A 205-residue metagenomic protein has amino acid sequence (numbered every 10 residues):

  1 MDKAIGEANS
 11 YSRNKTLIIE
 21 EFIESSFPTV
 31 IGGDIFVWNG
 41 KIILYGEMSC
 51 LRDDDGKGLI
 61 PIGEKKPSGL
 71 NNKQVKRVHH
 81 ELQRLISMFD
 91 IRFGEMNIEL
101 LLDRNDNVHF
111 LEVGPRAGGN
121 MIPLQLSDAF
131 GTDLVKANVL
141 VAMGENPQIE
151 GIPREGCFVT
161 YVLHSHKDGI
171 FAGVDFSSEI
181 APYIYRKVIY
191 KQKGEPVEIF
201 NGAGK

Functional and structural regions predicted by a protein language model:
M1-F27, G58-G63, Q83-M88: Conserved ATP-binding module of the ATP-grasp superfamily
I31-G33, Y45, M96-I98, L111 (+1 more regions): Change "...and in nucleic-acid phosphodiester-cleaving endonucleases..." to "...and in nucleic-acid processing enzymes
I35, N107-R116: A short beta-strand motif that forms the metal-chelation/ATP-contact edge of phosphoryl-transfer active sites
V37-I42, L102-D106, H166-K167: Short acidic-glycine loop/turn motifs at beta-strand connectors
K41-I43, M48-D53: Short glycine-enriched loops at secondary-structure junctions
C50-I86, I98-L100: Acidic, glycine-rich loop-and-beta core segments that form the ion-binding/anion-interacting portion of active sites
K76-I98, R104, G114-G169: Active-site "cap" helix and flanking loop/linker of ATP-utilizing ligase/carboxylase catalytic domains
V139-K205: Peripheral (often C-terminal) accessory segments that flank ATP-dependent C-N-forming ligase machineries
